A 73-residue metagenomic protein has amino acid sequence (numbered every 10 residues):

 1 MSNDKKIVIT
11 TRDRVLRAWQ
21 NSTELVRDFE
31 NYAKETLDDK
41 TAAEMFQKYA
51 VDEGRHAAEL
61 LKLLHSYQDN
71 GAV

Functional and structural regions predicted by a protein language model:
M1-V73: Iron-associated oxidoreductase/ferritin-like identity signal
